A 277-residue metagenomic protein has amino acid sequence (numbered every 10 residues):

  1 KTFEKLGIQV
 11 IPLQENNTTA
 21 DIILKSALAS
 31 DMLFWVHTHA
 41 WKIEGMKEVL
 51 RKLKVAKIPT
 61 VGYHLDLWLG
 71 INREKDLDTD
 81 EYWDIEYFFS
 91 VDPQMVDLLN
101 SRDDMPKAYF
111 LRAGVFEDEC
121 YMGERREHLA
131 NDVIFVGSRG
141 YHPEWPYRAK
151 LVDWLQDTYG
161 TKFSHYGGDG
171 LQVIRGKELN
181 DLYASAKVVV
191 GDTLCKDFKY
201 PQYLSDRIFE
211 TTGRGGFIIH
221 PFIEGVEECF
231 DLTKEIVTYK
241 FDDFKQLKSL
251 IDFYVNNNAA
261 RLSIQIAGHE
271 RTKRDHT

Functional and structural regions predicted by a protein language model:
K1-S30, W35-R51, G70-I71, W83-L232: Nucleotide-sugar donor-binding catalytic core of glycosyltransferases
L53-L67: Active-site proximal beta-strand in glycosyltransferases
D76-D80: Conserved ATP-dependent adenylate/AMP-binding module captured primarily in the ANL superfamily
L232-K240, F253: A short acidic/histidine/glycine-rich donor-binding loop in glycosyltransferase catalytic cores
K234, S249, I266-E270: Positions in alpha-helical segments
D242-A259: C-terminal "capping" alpha-helix adjacent to the active site of nucleotide-linked donor transferases in cell-envelope
N258-T277: A charged, aromatic-enriched C-terminal amphipathic alpha-helix characteristic of glycosyltransferases across folds
